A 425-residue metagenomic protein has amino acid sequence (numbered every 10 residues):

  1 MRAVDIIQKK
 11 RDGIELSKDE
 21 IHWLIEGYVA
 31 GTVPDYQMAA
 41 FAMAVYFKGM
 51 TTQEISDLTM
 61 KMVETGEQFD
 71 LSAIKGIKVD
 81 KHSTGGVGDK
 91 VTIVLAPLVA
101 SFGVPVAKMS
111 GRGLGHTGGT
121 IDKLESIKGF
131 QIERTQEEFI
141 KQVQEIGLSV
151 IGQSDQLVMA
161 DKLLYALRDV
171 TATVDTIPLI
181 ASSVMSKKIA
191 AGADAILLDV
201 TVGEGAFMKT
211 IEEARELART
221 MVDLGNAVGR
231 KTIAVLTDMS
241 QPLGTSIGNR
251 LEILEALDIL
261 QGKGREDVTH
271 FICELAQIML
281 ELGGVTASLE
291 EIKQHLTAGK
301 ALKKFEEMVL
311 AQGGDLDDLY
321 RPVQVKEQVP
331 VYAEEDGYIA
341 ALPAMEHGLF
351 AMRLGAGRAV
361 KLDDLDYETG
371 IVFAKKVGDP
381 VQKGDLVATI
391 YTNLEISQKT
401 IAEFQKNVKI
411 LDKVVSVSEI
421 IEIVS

Functional and structural regions predicted by a protein language model:
M1-G88, Q261, E306-A311, V424-S425: Acidic, glycine/proline-rich low-complexity segments that act as flexible tails and inter-domain linkers
D5, K10, E15-S17, F69 (+5 more regions): Well-ordered secondary-structure scaffolds
F47-K48, I93-A107, K187-G192, A227-V228 (+1 more regions): Alpha-helix C-terminal capping segments
I77-A100, V104-H116: Glycine/serine-rich anion-binding loops at beta->alpha junctions that coordinate negatively charged ligand groups
T92, S110, T117-D122, S154 (+3 more regions): Short acidic, glycine/serine/threonine-rich loops at helix termini
V106-S110, I132-T135, V150-Q153, L197-V200 (+1 more regions): General beta-strand structural signal in soluble alpha/beta enzymes
K123-S149, R219-G225, G229: A glycine-rich helix N-cap at a beta->alpha junction
Q144-A193: Phosphate/diphosphate-binding glycine-rich loops and adjacent basic-rich segments that engage nucleotide
